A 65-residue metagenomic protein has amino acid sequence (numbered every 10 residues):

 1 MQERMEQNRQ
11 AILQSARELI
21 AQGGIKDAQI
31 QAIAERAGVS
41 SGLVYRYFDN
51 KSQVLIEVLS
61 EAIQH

Functional and structural regions predicted by a protein language model:
M1-Q7: N-terminal intrinsically disordered/low-complexity leader segments
Q7, A11-E18, Q22, R36 (+1 more regions): Alpha-helical structural segments
I12, I33, V44: Conserved hydrophobic/aromatic packing and binding residues within compact polymer-binding modules
L19, I30, S41: Helix-turn-helix DNA-binding elements, focusing on the entry/boundary residues of the two helices that contact DNA
G24-I25, Y45: Short amphipathic helical patch at the helix-1/turn junction of helix-turn-helix
I25-E35: Ser/Thr-centered, proline-biased regulatory motifs and S/T-rich low-complexity segments located at helix/coil boundaries
V39-F48: Short hydrophobic/aromatic patch on the recognition helix
